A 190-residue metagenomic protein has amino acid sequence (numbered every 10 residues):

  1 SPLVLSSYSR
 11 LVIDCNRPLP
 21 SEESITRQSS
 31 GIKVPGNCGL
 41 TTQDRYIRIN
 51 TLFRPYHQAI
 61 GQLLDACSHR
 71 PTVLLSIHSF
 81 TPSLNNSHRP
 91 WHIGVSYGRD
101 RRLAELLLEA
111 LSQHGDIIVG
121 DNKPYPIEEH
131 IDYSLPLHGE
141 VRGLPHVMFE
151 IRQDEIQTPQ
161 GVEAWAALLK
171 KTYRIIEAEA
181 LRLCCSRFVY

Functional and structural regions predicted by a protein language model:
S1-L74, S79-Y190: N-terminal catalytic or cofactor-binding beta/alpha core of small enzyme domains
